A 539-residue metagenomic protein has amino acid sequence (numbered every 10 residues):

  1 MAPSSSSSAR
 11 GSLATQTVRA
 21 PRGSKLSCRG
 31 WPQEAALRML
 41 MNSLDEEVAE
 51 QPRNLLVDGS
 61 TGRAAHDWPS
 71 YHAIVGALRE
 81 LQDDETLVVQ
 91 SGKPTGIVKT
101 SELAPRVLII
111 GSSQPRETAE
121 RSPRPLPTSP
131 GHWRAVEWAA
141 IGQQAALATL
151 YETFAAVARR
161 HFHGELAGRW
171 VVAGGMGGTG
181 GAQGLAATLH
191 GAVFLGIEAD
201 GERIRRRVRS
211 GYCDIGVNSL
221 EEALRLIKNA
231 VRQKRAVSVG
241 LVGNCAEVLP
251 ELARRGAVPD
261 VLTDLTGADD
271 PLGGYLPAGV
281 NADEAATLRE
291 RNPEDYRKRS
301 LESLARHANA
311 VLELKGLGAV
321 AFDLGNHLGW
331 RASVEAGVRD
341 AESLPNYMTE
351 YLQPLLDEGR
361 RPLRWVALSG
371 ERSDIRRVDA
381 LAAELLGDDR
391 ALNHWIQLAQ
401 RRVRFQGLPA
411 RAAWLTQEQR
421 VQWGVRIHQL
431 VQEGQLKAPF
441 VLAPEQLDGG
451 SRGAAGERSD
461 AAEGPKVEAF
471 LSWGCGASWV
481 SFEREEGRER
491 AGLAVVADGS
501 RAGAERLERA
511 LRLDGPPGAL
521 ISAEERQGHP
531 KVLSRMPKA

Functional and structural regions predicted by a protein language model:
M1-T149, A155-F162, L356-E483, R488-P537: N-terminal ligand-binding/catalytic initiation module
A49, R53, R124-W133, G142 (+10 more regions): Catalytic cofactor-binding cores of redox enzymes
E85-V88, R106-I109, R169-V171, V193-L195 (+7 more regions): Structural motif
H132-W138, G142-E152, R159, A167-W170 (+4 more regions): Catalytic or ion-translocation cores adjacent to nucleophile or general acid/base/metal-coordination motifs in diverse
T153, V239, A308, M536-A539: Flexible inter-domain linker/hinge segments
E198-A199, L241-G243, T266, D323-L328 (+3 more regions): Active-site proximal loops enriched in glycine and acidic residues that flank catalytic Cys/His/Asp and coordinate
R203-R205, R331, G450: Short, charged/polar "capping" segments at the starts of alpha-helices and the immediately preceding loops
E221-W423: Core active-site phosphate/anionic-ligand binding loop and the adjoining beta-turn-alpha structural block in enzyme
